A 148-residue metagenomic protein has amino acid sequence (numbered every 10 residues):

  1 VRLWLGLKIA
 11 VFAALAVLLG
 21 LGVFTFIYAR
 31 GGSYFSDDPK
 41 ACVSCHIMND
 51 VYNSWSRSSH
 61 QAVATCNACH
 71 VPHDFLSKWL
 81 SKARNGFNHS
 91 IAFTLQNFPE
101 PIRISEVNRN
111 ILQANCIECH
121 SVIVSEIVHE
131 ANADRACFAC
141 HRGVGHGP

Functional and structural regions predicted by a protein language model:
R2-P148: Short sequence/structural segments immediately N-terminal
